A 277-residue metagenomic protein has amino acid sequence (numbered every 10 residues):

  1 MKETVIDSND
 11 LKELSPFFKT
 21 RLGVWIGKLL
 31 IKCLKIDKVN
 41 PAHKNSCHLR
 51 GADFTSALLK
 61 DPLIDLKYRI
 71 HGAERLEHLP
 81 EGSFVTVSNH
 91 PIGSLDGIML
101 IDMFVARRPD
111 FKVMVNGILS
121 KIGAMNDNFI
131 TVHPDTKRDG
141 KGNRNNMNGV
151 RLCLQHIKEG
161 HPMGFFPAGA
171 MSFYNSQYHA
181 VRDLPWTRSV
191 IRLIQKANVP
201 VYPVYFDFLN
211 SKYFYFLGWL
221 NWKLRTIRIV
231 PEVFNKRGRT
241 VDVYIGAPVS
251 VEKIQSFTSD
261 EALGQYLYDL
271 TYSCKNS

Functional and structural regions predicted by a protein language model:
M1-V87, G97-M99, A106-D110, N126: Membrane-anchoring hydrophobic helices of lipid-metabolizing enzymes
K2, I6, N146-S277: Non-catalytic C-terminal accessory region of glycerolipid acyltransferases and related lyso-lipid remodeling enzymes
K60-K67, H90, R138-R144, H179-A180: Short, flexible loop segments at the rims of nucleotide/cofactor-binding pockets, characterized by
V87-N89, T131-G140, Y174-Q177: Short, basic, glycine/proline-bearing loop/turn elements
H90-S94, M171-S172: Gly/Ser/Thr-rich loops at beta-strand to alpha-helix junctions that form or flank small-molecule/cofactor-binding
L95-D102, S189-R192: Short amphipathic alpha-helical face segments that pack within enzyme cores and frequently flank/anchor catalytic
D102-V105, V181-D183: Glycine-rich, phosphate-binding/catalytic loops in enzymes
V105, D110-N146, V150-R151: Conserved nucleotide-cofactor-binding alpha/beta core module
